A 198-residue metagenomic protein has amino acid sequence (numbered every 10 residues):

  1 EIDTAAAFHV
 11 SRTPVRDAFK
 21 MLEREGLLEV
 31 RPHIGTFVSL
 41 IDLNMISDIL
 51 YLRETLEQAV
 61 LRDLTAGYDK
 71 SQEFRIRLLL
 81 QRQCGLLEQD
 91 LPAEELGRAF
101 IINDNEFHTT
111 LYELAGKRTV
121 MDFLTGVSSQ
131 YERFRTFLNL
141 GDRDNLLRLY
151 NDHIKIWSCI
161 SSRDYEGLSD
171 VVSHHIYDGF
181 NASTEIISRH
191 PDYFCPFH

Functional and structural regions predicted by a protein language model:
E1, D17, E57, D104 (+2 more regions): Acidic active-site catalytic centers that drive phospho-/nucleotidyl reactions and related ester hydrolyses
E1-A66, T119, F180, T184-H198: Short linear motifs at protein or domain termini
D17-M21, R31-P32, S47, R82-Q83 (+3 more regions): Short, flexible segments with low predicted structural confidence
L27, L91, D142, D164-Y165: Residue-level recognition of short, well-ordered coil/turn positions that link secondary-structure elements
D42-S47, T65-K70, L91-E95, F137-R143 (+1 more regions): A ubiquitous short alpha-helical element
K70-F137, L149-C159, E166-D178, A182: Conserved amphipathic alpha-helical segments that form helical-bundle/coiled-coil interaction surfaces
